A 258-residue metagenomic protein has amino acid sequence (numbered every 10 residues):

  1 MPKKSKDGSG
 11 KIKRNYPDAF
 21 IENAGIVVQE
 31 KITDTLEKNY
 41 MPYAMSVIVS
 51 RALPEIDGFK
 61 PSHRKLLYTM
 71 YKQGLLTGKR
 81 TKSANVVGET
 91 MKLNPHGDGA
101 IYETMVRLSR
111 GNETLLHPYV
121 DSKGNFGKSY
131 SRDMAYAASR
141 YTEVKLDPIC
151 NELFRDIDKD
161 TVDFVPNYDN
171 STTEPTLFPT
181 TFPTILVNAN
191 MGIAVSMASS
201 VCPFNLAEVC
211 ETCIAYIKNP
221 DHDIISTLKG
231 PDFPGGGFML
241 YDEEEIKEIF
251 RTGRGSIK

Functional and structural regions predicted by a protein language model:
M1-R254: Catalytic phosphate-handling regions of large nucleic-acid enzymes and associated NTPases
S256-K258: Gly/Lys-enriched N-terminal cap/neck module of very large, oligomeric protein machines
